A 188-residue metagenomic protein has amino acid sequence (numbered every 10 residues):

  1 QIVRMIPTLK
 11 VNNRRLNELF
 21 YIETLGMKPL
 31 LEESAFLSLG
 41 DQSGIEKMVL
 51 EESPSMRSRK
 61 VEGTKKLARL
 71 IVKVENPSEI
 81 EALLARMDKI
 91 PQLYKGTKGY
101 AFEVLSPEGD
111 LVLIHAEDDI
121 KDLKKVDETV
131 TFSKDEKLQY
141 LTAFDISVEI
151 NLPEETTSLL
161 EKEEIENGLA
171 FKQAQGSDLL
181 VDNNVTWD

Functional and structural regions predicted by a protein language model:
Q1, V61-K65, L138-A143: Short, flexible turn/loop "capping" segments at secondary-structure junctions
R4-P7, M27, M48, L67-A68 (+2 more regions): Short, structured motif recognition centered on aromatic/hydrophobic residues
T8-K47, E51-S53, I150-D182: Core segments of cupin and vicinal oxygen chelate
N13-R14, E75-E79, E108, E154-E155: Helix N-cap motif at beta-to-alpha junctions
L19-F20, S78-A85, F102: Short amphipathic alpha-helices within nucleic acid-binding modules
L50-S78: A broadly used, surface-exposed interaction patch
I71-V72, V148-I150: Short, well-ordered beta-strand elements within core beta-sheets of diverse protein domains
D88-E149, E161-D188: Vicinal oxygen chelate
